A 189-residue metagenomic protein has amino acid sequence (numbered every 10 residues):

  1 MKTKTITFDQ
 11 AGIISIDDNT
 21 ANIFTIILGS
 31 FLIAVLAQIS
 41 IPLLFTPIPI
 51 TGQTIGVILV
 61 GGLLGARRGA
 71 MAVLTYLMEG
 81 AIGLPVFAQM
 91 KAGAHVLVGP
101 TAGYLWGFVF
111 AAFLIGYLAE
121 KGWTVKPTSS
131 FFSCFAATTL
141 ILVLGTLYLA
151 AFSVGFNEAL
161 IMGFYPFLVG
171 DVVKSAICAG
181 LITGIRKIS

Functional and structural regions predicted by a protein language model:
M1-F24, L28-S30, I161-S189: Alpha-helical transmembrane segments and their cytosolic interface
K2-A70: Hydrophobic transmembrane alpha-helices
K2-S15, V35, A94-V143: Short helix-perturbing small/polar motifs within transmembrane alpha-helices
D18-I26, I50-V57, G69, P100 (+4 more regions): Residue-level signature of transmembrane alpha-helical entry/exit and packing/kink sites in multi-pass membrane
T25-L36, V57, G61, A72-G80 (+11 more regions): Alpha-helical transmembrane segments in multi-pass membrane proteins
A37-S40, L44, G83, A88-K91 (+4 more regions): Short helix-capping/hinge motifs at transmembrane helix termini and TM-loop junctions
S40-F113: Alpha-helical membrane segments and adjacent membrane-interface helices in multi-pass membrane proteins
T46, W123-S189: Membrane-embedded alpha-helical hairpins and interfacial helices in multi-pass inner-membrane proteins
